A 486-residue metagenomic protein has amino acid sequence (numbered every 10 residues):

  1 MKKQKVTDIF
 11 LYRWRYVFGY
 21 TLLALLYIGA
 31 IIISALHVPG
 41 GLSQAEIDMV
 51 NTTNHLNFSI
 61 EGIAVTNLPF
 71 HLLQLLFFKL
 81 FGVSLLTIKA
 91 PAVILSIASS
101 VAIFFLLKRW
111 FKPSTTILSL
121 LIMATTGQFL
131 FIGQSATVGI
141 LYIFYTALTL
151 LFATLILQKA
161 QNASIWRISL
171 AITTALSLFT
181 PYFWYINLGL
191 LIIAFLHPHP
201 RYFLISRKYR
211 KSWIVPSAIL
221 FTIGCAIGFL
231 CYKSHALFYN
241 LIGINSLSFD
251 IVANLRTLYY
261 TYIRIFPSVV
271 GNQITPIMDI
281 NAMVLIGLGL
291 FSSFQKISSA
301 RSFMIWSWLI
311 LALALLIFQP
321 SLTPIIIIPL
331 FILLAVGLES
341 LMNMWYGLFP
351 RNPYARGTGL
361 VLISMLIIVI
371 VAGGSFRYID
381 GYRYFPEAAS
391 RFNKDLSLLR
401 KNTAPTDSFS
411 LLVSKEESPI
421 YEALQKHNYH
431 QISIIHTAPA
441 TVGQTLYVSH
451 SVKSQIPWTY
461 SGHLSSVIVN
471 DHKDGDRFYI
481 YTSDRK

Functional and structural regions predicted by a protein language model:
M1-I32, H197-T222: Start-transfer (signal-anchor) and selected internal transmembrane alpha helices of multi-pass inner/ER membrane
S34-T52, E61-Q74, V83-L86, Y384-F392: Extracytoplasmic catalytic/substrate-binding loops of multi-pass membrane glycan-assembly enzymes
V38, L42, M49-T52, L80 (+1 more regions): Transmembrane-lumen/periplasm boundary regions of multi-pass, lipid-linked membrane glycan transferases
A90-W110, L148, G287-F291: Transmembrane-helix motifs of polytopic, lipid-linked glycan transferases
K108-P113, T149-S169, L176-S177: Membrane-interface transmembrane helices that cradle and orient dolichyl/undecaprenyl
I132-G133, G139, S302-P350: Hydrophobic/aromatic-rich transmembrane helices and adjacent perimembrane loops
L338-Y378: Signature aromatic-anchored transmembrane alpha helix within multi-pass, membrane-resident enzymes that catalyze glycan
S433-K486: Aromatic/acidic, Gly/Pro-rich catalytic loop(s) in extracytoplasmic/lumenal soluble domains of multi-pass membrane
